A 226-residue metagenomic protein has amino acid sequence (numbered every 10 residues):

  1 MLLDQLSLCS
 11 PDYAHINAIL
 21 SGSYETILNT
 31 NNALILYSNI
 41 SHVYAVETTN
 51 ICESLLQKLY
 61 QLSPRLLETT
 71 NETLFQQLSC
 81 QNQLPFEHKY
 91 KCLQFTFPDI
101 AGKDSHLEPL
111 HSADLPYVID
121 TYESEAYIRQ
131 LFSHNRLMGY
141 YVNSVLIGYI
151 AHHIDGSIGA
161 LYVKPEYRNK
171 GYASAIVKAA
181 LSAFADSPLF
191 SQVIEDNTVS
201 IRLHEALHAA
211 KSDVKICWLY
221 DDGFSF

Functional and structural regions predicted by a protein language model:
M1-D4, H106-Y117: A short beta-loop-alpha structural element at the N-terminal edge of CoA-dependent acyl/N-acetyltransferase catalytic
M1-E68, E72-Q77, I119-E123, Y127-F132: N-terminal charged segments
S38, Y127-P165: A conserved beta-strand-loop-helix scaffold within acyl/acetyltransferase catalytic domains
I51-L59, V163, N169-A183, T198-A206: Conserved acetyl-CoA-binding loop-helix of GNAT-fold acetyltransferases
Q61-T73, F184-D196, K215: Conserved GNAT acetyl-CoA-binding A-motif
T73-L84, E195-D213: Conserved active-site alpha-helix within GNAT-family acetyltransferase domains
P85-P98, Q192, A210-F226: Conserved catalytic-core motifs of GNAT/GCN5-like acyltransferases
L146-G148, A173, D213: A structural microfeature
